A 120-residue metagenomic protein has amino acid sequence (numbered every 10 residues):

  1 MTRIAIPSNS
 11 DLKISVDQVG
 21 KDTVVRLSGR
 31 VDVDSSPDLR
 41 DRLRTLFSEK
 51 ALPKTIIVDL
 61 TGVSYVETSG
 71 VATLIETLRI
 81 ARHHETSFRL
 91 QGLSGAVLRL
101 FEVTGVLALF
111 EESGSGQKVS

Functional and structural regions predicted by a protein language model:
M1-Y65, E76-S120: STAS-like cytosolic regulatory interaction modules
